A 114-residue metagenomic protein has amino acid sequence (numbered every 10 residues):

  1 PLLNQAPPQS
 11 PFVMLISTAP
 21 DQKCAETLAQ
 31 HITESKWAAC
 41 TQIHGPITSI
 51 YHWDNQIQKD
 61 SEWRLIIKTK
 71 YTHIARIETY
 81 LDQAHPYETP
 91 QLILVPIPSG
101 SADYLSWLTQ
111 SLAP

Functional and structural regions predicted by a protein language model:
P1-P114: Positively charged, small/polar-rich N-terminal and surface patches that mediate targeting and assembly and bind
